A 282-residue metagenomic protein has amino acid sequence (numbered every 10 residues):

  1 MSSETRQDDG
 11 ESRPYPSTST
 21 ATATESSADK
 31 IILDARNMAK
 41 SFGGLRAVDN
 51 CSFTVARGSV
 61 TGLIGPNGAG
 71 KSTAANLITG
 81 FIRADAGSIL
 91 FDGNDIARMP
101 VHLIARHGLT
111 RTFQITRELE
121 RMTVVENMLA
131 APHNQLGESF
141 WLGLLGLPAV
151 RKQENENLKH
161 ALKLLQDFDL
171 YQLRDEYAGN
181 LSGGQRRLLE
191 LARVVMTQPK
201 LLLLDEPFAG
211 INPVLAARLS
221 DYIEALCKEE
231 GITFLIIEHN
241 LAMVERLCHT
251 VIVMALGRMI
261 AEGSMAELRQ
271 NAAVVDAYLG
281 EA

Functional and structural regions predicted by a protein language model:
I64-P66: The feature captures the beta-strand-to-loop junction immediately N-terminal to the Walker
G87-N94, R106-H107: Conserved ABC transporter NBD signature motif
F140-L173, D221-E224: Conserved ABC ATPase "signature" region
L202-E206: Catalytic Walker B motif of ABC-type/P-loop ATPase nucleotide-binding domains
A217-E229: Helical segment within the ABC ATPase nucleotide-binding domain
